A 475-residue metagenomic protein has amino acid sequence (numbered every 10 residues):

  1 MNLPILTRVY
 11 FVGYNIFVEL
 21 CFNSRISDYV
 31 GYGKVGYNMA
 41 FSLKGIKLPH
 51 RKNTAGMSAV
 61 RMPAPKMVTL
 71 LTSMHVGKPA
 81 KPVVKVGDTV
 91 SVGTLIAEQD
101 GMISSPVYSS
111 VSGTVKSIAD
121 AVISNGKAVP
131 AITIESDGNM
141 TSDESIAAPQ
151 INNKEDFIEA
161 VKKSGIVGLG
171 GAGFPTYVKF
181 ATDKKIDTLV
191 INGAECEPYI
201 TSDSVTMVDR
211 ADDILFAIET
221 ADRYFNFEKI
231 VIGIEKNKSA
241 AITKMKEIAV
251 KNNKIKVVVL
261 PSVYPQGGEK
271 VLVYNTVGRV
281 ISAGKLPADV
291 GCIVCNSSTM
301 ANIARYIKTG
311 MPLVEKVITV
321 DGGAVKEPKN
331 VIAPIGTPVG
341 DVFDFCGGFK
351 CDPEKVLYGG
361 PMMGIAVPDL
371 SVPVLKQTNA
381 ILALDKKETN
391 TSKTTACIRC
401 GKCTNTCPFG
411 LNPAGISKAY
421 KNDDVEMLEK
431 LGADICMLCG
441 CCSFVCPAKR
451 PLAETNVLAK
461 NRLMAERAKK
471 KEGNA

Functional and structural regions predicted by a protein language model:
L3-L6, F11: Short hydrophobic targeting helices and cationic amphipathic motifs that mediate membrane/organellar targeting
L6, F227-V339, F345-K350: Hydrophobic alpha-helical positions that pack around
G31-V83, T133: N-terminal, Lys/Arg-enriched amphipathic/low-complexity engagement segments that precede the first folded domain
K85-E98, S117: Short, well-structured beta-strand-loop connectors
G113-V115: Conserved hydrophobic positions within beta-strands
S117, V122-K179, D183-K184, S239: Acidic low-complexity segments
G168, L189-D203, A324: Gly-rich Lys/Arg/Thr-decorated short loops/hinges at beta-loop-alpha junctions or inter-strand turns that position
T378-T394, T404, P408-A475: Ferredoxin-type iron-sulfur electron-transfer modules in oxidoreductases and energy-metabolism complexes
